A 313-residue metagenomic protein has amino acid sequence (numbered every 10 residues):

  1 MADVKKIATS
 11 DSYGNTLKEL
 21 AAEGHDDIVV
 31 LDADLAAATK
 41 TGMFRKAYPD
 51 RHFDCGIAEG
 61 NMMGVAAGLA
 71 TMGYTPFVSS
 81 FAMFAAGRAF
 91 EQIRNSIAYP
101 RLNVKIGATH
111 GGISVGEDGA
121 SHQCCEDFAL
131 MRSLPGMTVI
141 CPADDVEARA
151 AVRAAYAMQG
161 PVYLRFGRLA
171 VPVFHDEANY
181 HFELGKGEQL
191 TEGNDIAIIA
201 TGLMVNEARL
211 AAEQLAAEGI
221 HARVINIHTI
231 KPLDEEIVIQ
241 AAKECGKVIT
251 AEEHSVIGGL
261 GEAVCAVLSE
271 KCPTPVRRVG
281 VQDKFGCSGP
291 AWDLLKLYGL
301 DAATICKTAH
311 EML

Functional and structural regions predicted by a protein language model:
M1-R165, A170, H181: Thiamine diphosphate
D11, L35-G42, K46, V115-G116 (+1 more regions): Thiamine diphosphate
